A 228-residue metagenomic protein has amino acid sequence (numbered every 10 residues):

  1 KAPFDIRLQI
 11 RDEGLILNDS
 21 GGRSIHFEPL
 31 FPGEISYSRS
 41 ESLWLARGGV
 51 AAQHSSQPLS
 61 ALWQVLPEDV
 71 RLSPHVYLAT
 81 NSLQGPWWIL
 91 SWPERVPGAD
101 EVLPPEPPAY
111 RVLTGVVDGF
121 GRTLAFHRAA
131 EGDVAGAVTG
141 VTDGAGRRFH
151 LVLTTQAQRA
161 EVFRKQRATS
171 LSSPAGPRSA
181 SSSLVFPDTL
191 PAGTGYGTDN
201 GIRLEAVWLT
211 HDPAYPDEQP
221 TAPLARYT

Functional and structural regions predicted by a protein language model:
K1-T228: Surface-exposed recognition patches
